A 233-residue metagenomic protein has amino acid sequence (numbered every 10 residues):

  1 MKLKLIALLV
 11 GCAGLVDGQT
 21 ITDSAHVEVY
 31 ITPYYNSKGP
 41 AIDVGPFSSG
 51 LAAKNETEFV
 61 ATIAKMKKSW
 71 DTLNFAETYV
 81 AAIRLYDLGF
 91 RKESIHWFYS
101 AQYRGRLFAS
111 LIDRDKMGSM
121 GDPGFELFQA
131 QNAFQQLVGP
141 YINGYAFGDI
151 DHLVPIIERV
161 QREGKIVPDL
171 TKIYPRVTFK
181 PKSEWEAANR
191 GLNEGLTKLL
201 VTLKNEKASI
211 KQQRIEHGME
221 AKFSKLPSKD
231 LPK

Functional and structural regions predicted by a protein language model:
L3-A13: Sec-dependent N-terminal signal peptides
G14-G18: Sec/Tat signal peptide C-region and signal peptidase I cleavage site
T20-T72, R104, M120-K233: N-terminal alpha-helical interaction modules that lie
A52, D87-L88: Alpha-helix C-terminal capping/termination sites
W70, Y86-D87: Hydrophobic/aromatic side-chain positions at a characteristic register within alpha-helices of tetratricopeptide repeats
R91-L107: TPR/TPR-like (Sel1-like) alpha-helical repeat modules
